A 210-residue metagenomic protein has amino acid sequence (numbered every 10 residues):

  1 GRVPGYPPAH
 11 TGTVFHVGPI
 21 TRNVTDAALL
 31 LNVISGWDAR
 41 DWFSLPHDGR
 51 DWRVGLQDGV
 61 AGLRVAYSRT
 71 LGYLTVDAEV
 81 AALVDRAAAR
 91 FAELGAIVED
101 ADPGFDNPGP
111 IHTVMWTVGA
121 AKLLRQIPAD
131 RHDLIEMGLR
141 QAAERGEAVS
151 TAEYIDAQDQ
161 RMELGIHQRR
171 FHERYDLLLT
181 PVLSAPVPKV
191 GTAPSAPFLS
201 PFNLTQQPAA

Functional and structural regions predicted by a protein language model:
G1-A82: A short helix-breaking turn/cap at a secondary-structure junction
V3, V17, L30-R40, A87-I97 (+3 more regions): Change "in soluble alpha/beta enzymes" to "in soluble alpha/beta proteins
T11-G12, R90, Q126, G138 (+1 more regions): Glycine-rich, small-residue loops and helix-cap segments that act as flexible hinges at active-site edges
T13, W42-G49, L63-R64, S68-L71 (+2 more regions): Flexible, acidic loop-helix segments that line cofactor/substrate-binding pockets
T25-N32, D85, A121, R125 (+2 more regions): Predominant activation on well-ordered alpha-helical scaffold segments within soluble catalytic domains
V54-R69, M115-F171: Short helix-loop capping/hinge segments that flank enzyme active sites or metal/cofactor-binding pockets
L74-A88, A152-A157: Active-site pocket-shaping loop/turn-to-helix segments
A78-V80, G109-V118, P188-P194: Short glycine/threonine-rich loop-to-helix capping motif typified by GTGT followed within a few residues by an Asp-Pro
